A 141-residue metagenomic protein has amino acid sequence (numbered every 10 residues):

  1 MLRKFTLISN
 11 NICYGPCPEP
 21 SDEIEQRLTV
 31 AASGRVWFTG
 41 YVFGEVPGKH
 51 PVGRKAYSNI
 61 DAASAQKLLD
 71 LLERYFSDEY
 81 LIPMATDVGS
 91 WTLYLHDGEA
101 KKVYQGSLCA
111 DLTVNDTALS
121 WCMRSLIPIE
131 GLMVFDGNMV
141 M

Functional and structural regions predicted by a protein language model:
M1-E25, G48-M141: Short, well-ordered, aromatic-rich surface patches in folded extracellular/luminal domains
E19-F43: Short, flexible N-terminal segments of the mature chain
